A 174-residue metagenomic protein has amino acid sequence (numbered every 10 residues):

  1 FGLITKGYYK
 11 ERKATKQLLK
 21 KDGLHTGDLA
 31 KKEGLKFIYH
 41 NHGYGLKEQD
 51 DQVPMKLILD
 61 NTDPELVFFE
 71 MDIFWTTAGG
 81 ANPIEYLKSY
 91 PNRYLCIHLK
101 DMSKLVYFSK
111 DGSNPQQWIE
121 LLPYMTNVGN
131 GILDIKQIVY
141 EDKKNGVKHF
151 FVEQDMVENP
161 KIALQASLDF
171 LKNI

Functional and structural regions predicted by a protein language model:
F1-F68, K161: Active-site acidic/histidine proton-transfer and metal-coordination neighborhood in alpha/beta enzyme cores
Q52-M71, W75-I174: Histidine-acidic metal/acid-base catalytic patches
